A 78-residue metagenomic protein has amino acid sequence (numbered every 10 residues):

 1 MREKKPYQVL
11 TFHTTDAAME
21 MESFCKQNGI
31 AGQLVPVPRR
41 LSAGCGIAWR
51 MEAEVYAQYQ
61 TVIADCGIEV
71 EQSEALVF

Functional and structural regions predicted by a protein language model:
M1-R2, L34-R40: Short, flexible, solvent-exposed loop/turn segments with mixed acidic/basic and small polar residues
R2-T11: Short glycine-/aliphatic-rich beta-strand segments at the starts of folded cytosolic domains
L10-H13, M51: Small/polar loops that bind or transfer phosphate-bearing groups
T14-A31: Short amphipathic alpha-helix segments
A31-V37, E71-Q72: A short linear hydrophobic-aromatic micro-motif
R39-I47: Short, charge-patterned binding micro-sites
R50-F78: C-terminal structural segments of small proteins and small subunits
